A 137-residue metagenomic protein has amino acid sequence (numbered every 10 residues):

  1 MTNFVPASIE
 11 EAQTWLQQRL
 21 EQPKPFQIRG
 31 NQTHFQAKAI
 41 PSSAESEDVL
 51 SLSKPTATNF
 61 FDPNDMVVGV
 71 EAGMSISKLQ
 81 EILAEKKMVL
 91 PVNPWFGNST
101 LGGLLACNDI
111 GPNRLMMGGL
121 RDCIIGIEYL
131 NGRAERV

Functional and structural regions predicted by a protein language model:
M1-F26, A44, L52-F96, D109-V137: N-terminal glycine-rich flavin-associated loop
Q27-H34: Glycine-rich beta-strand-to-loop/alpha-helix junction loops that act as flexible
H34-F35, S77: Flexible, glycine-rich phosphate/dinucleotide-binding loops and adjacent beta-alpha linkers at cofactor/substrate
F35-S43: Short glycine-biased active-site loop of nucleotidyltransferases that positions the nucleotide triphosphate and helps
N98-G102: Acidic low-complexity segments
L104-N108: Extended, low-hydrophobicity, polar/charged segments
